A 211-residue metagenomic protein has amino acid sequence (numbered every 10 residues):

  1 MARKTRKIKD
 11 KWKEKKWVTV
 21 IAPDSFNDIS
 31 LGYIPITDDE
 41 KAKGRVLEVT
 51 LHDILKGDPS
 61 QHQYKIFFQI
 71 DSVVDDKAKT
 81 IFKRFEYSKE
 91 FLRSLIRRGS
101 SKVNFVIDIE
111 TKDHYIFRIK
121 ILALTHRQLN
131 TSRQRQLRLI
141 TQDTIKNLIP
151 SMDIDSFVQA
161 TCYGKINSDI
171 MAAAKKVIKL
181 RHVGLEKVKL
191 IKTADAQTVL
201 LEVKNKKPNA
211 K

Functional and structural regions predicted by a protein language model:
A2, A22, A42, A78 (+5 more regions): A sequence-composition feature that detects small, non-aromatic residues
R3-R127: Hydrophobic-cavity lipid-handling domains and compact docking modules
K79-F82, R97-G99, R127-Q136, S156-G164: Ordered, soluble secondary-structure elements with a strong preference for glycine-centered loop motifs and nearby
I109-I154: Short acidic, glycine/tyrosine-flanked loop/strand segments centered on an H-E-D-like triad
R135-K211: Positively charged, low-complexity, intrinsically disordered RNA-binding extensions
